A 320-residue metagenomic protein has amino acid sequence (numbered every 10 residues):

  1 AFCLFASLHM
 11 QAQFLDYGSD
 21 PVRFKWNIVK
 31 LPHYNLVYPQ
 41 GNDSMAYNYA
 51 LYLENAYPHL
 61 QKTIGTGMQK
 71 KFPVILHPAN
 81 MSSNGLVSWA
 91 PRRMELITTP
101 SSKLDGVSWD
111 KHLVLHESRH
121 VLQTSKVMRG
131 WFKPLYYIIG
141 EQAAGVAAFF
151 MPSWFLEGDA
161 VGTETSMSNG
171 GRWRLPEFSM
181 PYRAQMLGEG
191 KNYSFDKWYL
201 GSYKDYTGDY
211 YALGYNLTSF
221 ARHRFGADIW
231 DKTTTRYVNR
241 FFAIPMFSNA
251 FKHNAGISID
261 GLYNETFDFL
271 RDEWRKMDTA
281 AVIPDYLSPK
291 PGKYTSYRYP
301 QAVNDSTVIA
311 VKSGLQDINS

Functional and structural regions predicted by a protein language model:
S7-H9: N-terminal signal peptide c-region/cleavage motif recognized by signal peptidases
A12-V146, P152: Juxtacatalytic substrate-recognition/specificity segment
G18-P21, P91, G106-L113, V121 (+4 more regions): Acidic/His/Gly-enriched intrinsically disordered linker/tail segments that often contain short helix/coil "MoRF-like"
W109, S296, D317: Beta-rich catalytic cores
E273-T295: Multi-bladed beta-propeller domains
V303-D305, I309-Q316: Beta-strand C-termini and the immediately following turn/loop, strongest in propeller blades
